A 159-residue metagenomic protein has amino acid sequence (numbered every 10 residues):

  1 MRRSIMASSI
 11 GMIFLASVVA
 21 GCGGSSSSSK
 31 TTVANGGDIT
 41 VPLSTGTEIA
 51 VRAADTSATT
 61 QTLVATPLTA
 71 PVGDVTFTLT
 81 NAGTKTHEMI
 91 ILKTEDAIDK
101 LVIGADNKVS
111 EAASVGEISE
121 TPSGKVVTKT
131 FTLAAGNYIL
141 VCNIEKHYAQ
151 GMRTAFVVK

Functional and structural regions predicted by a protein language model:
M1-A20: Sec-dependent bacterial lipoprotein signal peptides
A20, G24-S26, S119-K159: Extracellular/periplasmic metallocenter environments
C22-P42: Short, low-complexity, disordered segments immediately C-terminal to signal peptides in bacterial exported proteins
V41-D74: N-terminal edge beta-strand
S57-L63, T86-M89, K100: Short, solvent-exposed loop/turn elements at domain surfaces
T66-I90, T128-A134, I139-V141: Beta-strand cores of secreted/periplasmic/IMS beta-sandwich domains, seen most often in copper-related folds
K93-I98, V157-K159: Short edge-strand/loop segments of extracellular domains
D96-L133: Extracytoplasmic beta-sandwich strand-turn segments characteristic of Greek-key/jelly-roll folds
